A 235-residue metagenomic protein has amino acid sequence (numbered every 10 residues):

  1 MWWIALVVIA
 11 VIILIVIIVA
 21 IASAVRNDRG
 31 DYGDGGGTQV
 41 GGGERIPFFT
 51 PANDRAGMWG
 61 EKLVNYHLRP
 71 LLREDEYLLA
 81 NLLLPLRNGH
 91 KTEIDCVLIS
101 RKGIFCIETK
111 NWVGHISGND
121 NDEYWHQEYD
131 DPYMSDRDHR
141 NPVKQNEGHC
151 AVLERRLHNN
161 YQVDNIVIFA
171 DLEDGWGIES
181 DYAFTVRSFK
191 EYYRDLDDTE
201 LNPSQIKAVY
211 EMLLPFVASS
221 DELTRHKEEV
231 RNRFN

Functional and structural regions predicted by a protein language model:
M1-T92, R101-I104, K110-G118, Y124 (+2 more regions): Surface-exposed interaction regions that form or flank ligand-binding interfaces
D95: Cell-envelope/extracellular polymer assembly enzymes that use nucleotide-activated donors
